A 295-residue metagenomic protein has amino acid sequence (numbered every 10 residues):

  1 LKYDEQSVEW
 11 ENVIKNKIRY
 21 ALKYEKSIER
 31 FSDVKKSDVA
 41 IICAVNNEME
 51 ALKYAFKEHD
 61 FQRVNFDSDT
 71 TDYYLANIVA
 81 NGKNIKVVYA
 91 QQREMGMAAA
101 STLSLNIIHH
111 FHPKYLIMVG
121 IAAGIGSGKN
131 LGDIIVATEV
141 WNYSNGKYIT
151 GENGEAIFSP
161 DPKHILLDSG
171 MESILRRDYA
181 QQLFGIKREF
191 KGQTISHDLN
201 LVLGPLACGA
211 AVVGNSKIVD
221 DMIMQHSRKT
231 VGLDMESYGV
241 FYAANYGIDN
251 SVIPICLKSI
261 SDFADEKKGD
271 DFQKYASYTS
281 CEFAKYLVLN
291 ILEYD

Functional and structural regions predicted by a protein language model:
L1-A21: Output/docking surface of receiver
N16-D295: Intrinsic-disorder/coil detector with helix-boundary
